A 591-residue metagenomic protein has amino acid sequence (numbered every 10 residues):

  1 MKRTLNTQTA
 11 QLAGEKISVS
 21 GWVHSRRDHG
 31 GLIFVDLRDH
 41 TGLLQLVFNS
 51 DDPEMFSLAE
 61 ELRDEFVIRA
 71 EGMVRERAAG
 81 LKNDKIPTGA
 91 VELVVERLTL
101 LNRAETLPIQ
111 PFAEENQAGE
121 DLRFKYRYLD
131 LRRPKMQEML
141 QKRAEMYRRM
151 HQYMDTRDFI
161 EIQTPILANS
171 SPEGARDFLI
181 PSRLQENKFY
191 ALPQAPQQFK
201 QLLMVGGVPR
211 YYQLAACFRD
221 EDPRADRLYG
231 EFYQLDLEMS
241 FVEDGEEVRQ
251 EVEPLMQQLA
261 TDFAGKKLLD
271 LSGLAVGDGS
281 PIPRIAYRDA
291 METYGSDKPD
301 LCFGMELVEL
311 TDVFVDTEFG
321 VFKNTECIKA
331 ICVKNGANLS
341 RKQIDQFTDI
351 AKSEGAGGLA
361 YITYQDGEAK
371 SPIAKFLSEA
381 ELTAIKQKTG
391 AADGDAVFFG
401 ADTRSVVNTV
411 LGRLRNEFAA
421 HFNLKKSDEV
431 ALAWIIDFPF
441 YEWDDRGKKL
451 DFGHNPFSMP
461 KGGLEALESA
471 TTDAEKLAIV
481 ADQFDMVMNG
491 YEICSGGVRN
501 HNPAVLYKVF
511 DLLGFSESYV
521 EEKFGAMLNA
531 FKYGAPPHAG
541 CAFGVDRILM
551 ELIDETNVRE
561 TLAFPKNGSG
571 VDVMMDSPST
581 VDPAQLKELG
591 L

Functional and structural regions predicted by a protein language model:
M1-L591: Class II aminoacyl-tRNA synthetase catalytic cores and aaRS-like
